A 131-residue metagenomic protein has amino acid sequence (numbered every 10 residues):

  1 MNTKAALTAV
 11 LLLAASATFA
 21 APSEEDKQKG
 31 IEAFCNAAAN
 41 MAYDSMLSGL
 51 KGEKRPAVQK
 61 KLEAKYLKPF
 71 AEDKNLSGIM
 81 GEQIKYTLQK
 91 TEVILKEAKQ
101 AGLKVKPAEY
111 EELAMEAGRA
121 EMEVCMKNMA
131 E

Functional and structural regions predicted by a protein language model:
M1-N2: N-terminal secretory signal peptides that target proteins for export/translocation
A5-A14: Sec-dependent N-terminal signal peptides
A14, K29, G118-R119: Processing junctions and N-termini across compartments
A15-A20: N-terminal signal peptide c-region/cleavage motif recognized by signal peptidases
A21-Y66: N-terminal secretory signal peptides
A57-E131: Compact alpha-helical subdomains of small soluble proteins
